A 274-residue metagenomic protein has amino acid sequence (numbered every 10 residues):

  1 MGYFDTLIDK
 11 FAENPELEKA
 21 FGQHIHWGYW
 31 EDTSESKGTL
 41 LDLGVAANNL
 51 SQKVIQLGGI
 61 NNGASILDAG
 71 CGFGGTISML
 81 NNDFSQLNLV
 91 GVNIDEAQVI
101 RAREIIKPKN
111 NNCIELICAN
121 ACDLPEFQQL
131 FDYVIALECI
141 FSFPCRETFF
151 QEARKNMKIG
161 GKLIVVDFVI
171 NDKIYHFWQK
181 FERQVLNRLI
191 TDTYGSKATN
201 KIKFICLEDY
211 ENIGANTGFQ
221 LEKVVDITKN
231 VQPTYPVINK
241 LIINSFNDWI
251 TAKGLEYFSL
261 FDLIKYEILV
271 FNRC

Functional and structural regions predicted by a protein language model:
M1-A20: N-terminal auxiliary segments of SAM/dcSAM-dependent transferases
V45-N62: Conserved alpha-helix/loop element of class I SAM-dependent methyltransferases that forms part of the SAM/SAH-binding
L67, C71-D123: Class I SAM-dependent methyltransferase SAM/SAH-binding core
C122-V134: A short acidic, Gly/Pro-enriched loop at the edge of an enzyme's catalytic core that lines a small-molecule cofactor
Y133-C145: A short SAM/SAH-binding and catalytic strip from SAM-dependent methyltransferases
E147-K162: A short glycine-rich, Lys/Arg-flanked "PGG" loop and its adjoining helix->strand segment in the class I
I164-L189: Conserved class I S-adenosyl-L-methionine
K201-G218: Short alpha-helix
